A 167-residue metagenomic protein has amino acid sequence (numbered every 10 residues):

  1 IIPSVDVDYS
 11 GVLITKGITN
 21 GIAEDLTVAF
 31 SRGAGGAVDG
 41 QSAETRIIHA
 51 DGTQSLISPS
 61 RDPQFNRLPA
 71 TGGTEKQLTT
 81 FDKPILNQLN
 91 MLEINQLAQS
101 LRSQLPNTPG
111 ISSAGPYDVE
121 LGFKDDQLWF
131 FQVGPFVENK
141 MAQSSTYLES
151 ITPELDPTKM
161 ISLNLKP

Functional and structural regions predicted by a protein language model:
I1-L155, K159-P167: Conserved mixed alpha/beta core segments that line enzyme active sites in large multi-domain catalysts
